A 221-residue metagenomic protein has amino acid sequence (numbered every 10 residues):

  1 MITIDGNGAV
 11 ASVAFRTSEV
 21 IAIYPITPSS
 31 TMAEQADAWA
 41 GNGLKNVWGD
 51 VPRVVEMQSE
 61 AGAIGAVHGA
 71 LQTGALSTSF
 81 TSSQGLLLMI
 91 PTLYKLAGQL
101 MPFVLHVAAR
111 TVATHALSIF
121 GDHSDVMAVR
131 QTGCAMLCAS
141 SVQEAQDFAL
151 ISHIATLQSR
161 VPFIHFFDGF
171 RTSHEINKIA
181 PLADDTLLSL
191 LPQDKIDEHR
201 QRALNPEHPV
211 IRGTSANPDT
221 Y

Functional and structural regions predicted by a protein language model:
M1-A128, G133, L150, G169-F170: Thiamine diphosphate
G6, P28, E144, L157 (+2 more regions): Short, contiguous, pocket-lining structural segments that sit at or immediately flank catalytic/ligand-binding sites
W48, P52, F163-Y221: Conformationally flexible catalytic loops at phosphate/diphosphate-handling active centers
Q58-I64, A113-S118, L137-A145, T172-E175 (+1 more regions): Low-complexity, flexible helical/coil segments
G98, S152, I179-P181: Short basic, glycine-rich beta-strand/loop surfaces that mediate nucleic-acid
I119-G169, Q193-D194: Conserved thiamine diphosphate
